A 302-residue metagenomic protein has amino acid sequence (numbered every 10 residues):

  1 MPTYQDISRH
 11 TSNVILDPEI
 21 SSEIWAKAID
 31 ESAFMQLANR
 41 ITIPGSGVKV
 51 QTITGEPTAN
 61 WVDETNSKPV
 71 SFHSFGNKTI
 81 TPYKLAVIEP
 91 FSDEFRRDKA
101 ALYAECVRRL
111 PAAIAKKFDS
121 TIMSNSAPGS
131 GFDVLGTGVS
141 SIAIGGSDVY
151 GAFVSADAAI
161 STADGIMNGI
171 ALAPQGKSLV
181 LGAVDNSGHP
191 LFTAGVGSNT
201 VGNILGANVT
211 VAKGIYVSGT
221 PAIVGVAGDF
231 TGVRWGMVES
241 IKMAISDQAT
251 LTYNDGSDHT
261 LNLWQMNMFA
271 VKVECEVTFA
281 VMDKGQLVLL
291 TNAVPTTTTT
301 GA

Functional and structural regions predicted by a protein language model:
M1-E23, A28, I41, H259-A302: Protruding loop/beta-arch "assembly-hinge" segments enriched in small, turn-prone residues
P2-L85, A112, Q286: Assembly/oligomerization interface modules of large self-assembling protein complexes
P44, S140-F269, C275, T299-A302: Extended oligomerization regions of viral-like shell subunits
Q51-T54, S92, A173-Q175, A212 (+2 more regions): Structured loops at beta-to-helix junctions and adjacent beta-edge loops in soluble globular domains
E56-T58, A86, F95, K116 (+3 more regions): Short loop/turn segments at secondary-structure transitions that flank enzyme active sites
T58-W61, K99-A100, L179-G182, H189 (+2 more regions): Short helix/loop capping segments that flank catalytic or ligand/cofactor-binding pockets
V62-K68, E105, D185-S187, P221-G225 (+1 more regions): Short, polar loop/linker segments at the starts of domains and inter-domain junctions
G76-T79, A86-G165, S187, T210 (+2 more regions): Alpha-helical scaffold segments that mediate packing/assembly in large oligomeric complexes
